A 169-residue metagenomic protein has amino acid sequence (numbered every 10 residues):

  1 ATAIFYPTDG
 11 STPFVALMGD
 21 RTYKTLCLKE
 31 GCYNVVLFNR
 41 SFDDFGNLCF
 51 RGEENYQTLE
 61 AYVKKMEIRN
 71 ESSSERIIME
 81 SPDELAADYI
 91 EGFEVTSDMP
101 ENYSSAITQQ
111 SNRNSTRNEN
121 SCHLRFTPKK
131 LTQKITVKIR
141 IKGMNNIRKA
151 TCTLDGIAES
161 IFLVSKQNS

Functional and structural regions predicted by a protein language model:
A1, T127-R140: A short, Gly/Thr-enriched small/hydrophobic beta-strand-prone motif that recurs across taxa
T2-Y6: Beta-propeller blade signature
P7-M18, E159-K166: Surface-exposed loop/edge segments in extracytoplasmic proteins
D9, S41-D43, G156-A158: Solvent-exposed strand-loop boundary residues in beta-sheet-rich modules
P13-K129: Short, low-hydrophobicity acidic/polar segments
H123, T132-K134, K149: Extracellular structured ligand-interaction cores
K138-S169: Short helix-loop boundary/capping segments
